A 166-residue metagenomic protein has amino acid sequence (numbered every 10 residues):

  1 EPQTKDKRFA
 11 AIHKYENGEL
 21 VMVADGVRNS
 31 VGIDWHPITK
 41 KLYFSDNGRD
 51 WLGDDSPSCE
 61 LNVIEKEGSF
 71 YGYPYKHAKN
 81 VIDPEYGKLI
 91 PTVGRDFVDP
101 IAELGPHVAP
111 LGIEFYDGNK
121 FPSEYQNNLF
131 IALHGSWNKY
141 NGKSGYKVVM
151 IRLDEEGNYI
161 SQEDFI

Functional and structural regions predicted by a protein language model:
E1, E19-L20, A24: Asp-box/WD-like beta-propeller blade repeats and closely related beta-sheet repeat scaffolds
K7-A10, Y15, R28-N29, D34-I166: Beta-propeller domain segments
